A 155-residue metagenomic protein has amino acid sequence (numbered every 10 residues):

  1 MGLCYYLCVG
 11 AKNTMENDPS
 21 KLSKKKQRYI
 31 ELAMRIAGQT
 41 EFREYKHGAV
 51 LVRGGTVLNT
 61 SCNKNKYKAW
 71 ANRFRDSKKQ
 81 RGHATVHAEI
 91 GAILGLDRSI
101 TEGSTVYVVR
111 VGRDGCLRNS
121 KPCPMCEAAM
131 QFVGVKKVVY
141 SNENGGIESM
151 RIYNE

Functional and structural regions predicted by a protein language model:
Y5-Y6, A11: Short, positively charged and aromatic/hydrophobic N-terminal segments
E16, S20-K24, N59-E155: Zn2+-dependent cytidine deaminase-like catalytic core
P19-Y45: Short, basic/aromatic recognition patches
K46-G55, N59-T60: Short beta-strand scaffold segments in enzyme catalytic cores
